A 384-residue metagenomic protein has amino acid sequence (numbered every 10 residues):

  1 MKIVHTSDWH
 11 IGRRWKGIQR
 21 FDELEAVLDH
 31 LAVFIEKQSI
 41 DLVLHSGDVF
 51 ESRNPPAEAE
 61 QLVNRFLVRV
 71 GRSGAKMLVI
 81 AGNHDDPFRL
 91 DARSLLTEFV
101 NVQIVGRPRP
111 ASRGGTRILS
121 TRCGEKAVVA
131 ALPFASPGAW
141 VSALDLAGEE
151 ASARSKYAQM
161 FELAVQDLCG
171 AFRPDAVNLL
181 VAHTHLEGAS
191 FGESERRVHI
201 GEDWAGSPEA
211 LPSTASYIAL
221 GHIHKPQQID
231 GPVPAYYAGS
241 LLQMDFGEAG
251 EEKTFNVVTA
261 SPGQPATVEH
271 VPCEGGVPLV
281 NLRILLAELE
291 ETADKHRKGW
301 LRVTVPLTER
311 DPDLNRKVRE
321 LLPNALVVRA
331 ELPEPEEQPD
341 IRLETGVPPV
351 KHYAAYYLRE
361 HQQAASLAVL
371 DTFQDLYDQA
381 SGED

Functional and structural regions predicted by a protein language model:
M1-V68, R72, Q374-D384: N-terminal active-site segment of His-dependent metallophosphoesterases
T6-S7, V43-D48, K76-N83, Q103-P108 (+3 more regions): Active-site neighborhood of phospho(di)ester-bond hydrolases with catalytic His/Asp-centered motifs
G12-R13, E51-N54, I80-D91, P110-G114 (+4 more regions): Active-site environment of divalent metal-dependent phosphoester hydrolases
K16-G17, G47-F66, A81-G106, T116-I118 (+1 more regions): Metal-dependent catalytic neighborhoods of phosphoester/phosphodiester hydrolases
K37, L42, A260-D384: Accessory, non-catalytic peripheral segments of nucleic-acid enzymes
A92, L96, V100-G201, S261 (+1 more regions): Conserved catalytic scaffold of divalent metal-dependent phosphoesterases
F99, L186-Q264: Conserved beta-sheet core of the metallophosphoesterase superfamily
R113-A127, L132, V233-W300: Binuclear metal-dependent phosphoesterase catalytic core
